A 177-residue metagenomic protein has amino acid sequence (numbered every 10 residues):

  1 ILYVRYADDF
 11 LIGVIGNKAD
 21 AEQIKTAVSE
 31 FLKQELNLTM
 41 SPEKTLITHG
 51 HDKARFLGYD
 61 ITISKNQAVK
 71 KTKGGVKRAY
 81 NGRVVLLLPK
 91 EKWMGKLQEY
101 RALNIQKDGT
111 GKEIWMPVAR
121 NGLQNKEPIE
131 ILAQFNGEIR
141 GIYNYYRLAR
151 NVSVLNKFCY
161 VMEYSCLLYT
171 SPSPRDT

Functional and structural regions predicted by a protein language model:
I1, N125, A149-V152: Conserved pre-motif C helix in the palm subdomain of viral-like polymerases
L2-R5, I12-L87: Polymerase palm active-site segment centered on the conserved acidic dipeptide of motif C
N17, P128, N151-L155: Residue-level recognition of alpha-helical structural elements
F31, E35, E138, I142 (+1 more regions): Amphipathic alpha-helical segments in well-ordered regions
G74-R147: Basic, alpha-helical interaction scaffolds
A149-L168: Short secondary-structure subsegments characteristic of cysteine-rich extracellular domains
Y169-D176: Conserved small/polar residues in nucleotide/adenosyl-binding loops
